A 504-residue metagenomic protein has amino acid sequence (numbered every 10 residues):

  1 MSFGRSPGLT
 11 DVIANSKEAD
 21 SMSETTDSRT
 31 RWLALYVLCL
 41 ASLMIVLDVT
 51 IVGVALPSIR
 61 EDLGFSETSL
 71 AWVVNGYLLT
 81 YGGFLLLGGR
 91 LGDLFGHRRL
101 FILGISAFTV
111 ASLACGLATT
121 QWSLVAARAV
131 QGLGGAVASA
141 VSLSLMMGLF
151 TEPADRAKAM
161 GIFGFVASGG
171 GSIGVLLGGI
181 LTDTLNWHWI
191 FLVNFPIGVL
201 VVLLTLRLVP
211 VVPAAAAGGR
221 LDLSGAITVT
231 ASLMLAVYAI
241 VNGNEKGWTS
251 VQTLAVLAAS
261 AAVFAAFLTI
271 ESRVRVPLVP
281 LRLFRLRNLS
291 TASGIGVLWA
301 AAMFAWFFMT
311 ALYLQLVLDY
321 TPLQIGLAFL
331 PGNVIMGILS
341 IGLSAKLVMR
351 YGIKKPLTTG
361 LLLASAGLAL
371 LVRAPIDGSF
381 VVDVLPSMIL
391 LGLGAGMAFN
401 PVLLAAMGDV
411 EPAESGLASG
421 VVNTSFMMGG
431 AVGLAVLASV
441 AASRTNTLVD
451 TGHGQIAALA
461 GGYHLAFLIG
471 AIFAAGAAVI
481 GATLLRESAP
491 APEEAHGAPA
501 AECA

Functional and structural regions predicted by a protein language model:
S2-R29, L484-A504: Intrinsic disorder in cytosolic terminal tails and internal cytosolic loops of multi-pass membrane transporters
S2-R5, V12-N15, A19, G161 (+6 more regions): Hydrophobic transmembrane-helix bundles of small-molecule transporters
M22-R207, G342, Y351, L357 (+3 more regions): Transmembrane-helix bundle of Major Facilitator Superfamily
R31-L47, V52-V54, E67, S224 (+4 more regions): 12-transmembrane solute porter fold
I59-R60, L91-G92, L177-L185, I240 (+4 more regions): Interfacial helix-cap and linker-helix signal at transmembrane-aqueous boundaries of multi-pass secondary transporters
L79, G83, S106, V110 (+14 more regions): Generic alpha-helical transmembrane segments of integral inner-membrane proteins, especially permease/transport modules
G116-S123, L206-V212, I240-K246, L268-R275 (+3 more regions): Transmembrane helix-loop junctions and nearby membrane-interface residues
V201, R444-H453: Peri-membrane helix termini and adjoining interfacial loops of integral membrane proteins
